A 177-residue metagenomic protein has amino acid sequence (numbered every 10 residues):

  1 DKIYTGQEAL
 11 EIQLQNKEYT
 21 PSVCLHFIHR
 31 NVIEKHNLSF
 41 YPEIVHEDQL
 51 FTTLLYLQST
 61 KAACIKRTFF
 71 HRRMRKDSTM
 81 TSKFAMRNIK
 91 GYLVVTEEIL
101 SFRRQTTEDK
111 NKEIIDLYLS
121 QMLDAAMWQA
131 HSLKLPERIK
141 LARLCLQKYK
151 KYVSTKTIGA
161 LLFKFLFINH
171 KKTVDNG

Functional and structural regions predicted by a protein language model:
D1-A63, R73-M86: Donor-binding/catalytic cores of nucleotide-activated saccharide and glycerol-phosphate transferases/polymerases
T5, L93-I114, K151, K156 (+1 more regions): C-terminal, non-catalytic tails of nucleotide-sugar-dependent glycosyltransferases
Q58, F102, Q129: Active-site catalytic microenvironments for nucleophilic, acid-base chemistry
F69: Active-site-proximal structural segments of metal-dependent nucleotidyl cyclase/transferase enzymes
N88-Y92: Amphipathic alpha-helix face/heptad-repeat signature
K112-Y118, K140: Short, charged, amphipathic alpha-helical segments
D116-W128: Amphipathic alpha-helical repeat scaffolds of TPR domains
A130-G177: Membrane-interface aromatic/basic loop that binds lipid-linked glycans or pyrophosphate carriers, typified by
